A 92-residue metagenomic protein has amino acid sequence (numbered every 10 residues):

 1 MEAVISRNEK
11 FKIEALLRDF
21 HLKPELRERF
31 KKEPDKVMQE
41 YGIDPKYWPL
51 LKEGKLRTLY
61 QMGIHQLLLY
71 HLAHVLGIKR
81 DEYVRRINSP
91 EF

Functional and structural regions predicted by a protein language model:
M1-F92: Charged, low-complexity intrinsically disordered segments
